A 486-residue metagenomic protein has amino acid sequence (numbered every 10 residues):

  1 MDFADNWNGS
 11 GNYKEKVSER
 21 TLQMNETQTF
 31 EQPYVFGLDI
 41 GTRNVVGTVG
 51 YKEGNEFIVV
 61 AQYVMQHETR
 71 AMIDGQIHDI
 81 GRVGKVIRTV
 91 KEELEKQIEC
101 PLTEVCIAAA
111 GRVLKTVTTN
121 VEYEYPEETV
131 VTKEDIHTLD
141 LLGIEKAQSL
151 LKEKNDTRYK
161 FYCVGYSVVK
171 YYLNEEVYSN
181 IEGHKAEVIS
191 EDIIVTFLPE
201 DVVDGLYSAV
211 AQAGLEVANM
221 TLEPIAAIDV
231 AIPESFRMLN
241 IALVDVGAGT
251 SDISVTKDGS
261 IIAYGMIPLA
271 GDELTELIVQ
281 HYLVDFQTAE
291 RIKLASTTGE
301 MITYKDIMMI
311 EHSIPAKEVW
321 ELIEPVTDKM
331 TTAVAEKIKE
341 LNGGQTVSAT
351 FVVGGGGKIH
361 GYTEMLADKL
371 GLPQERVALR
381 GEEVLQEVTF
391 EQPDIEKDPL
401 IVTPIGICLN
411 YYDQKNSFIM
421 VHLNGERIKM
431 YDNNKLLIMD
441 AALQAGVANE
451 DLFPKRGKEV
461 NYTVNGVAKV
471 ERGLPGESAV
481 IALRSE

Functional and structural regions predicted by a protein language model:
D2-I241, I262, L294-P325, T332 (+3 more regions): Nucleotide/phosphate-binding catalytic cleft detector across ATP-hydrolyzing and phosphate-transferring enzymes
L38-N44, A109-G111, L243-T250, T256-G259 (+3 more regions): A short acidic Gly-Thr/Ser loop motif
V59, G247-G249, L370-Q386: Acidic-glycine-rich active-site phosphate/pyrophosphate-binding loop
I107-R112, S348-K358, L379-E383: Glycine-rich beta-strand-to-loop/alpha-helix junction loops that act as flexible
I232-E300: Acidic, glycine-rich loop-and-beta core segments that form the ion-binding/anion-interacting portion of active sites
Y264, A289, T346, V352-V353: Long, internal scaffold/assembly segments composed of regular secondary structure
A378-H422: Glycine-rich phosphate-binding/hydrolytic loop that grips phosphoryl groups
